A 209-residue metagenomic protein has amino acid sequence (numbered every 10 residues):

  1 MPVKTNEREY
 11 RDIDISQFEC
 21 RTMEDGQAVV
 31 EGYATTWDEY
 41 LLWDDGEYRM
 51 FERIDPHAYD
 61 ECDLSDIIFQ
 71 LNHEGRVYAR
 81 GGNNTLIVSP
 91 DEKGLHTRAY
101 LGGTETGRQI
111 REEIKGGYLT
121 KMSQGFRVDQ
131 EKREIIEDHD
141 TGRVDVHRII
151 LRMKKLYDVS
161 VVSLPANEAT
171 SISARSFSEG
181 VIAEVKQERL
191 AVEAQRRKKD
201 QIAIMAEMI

Functional and structural regions predicted by a protein language model:
M1-K186: Signature of dsDNA virion morphogenesis modules
L190-I209: Enriched but not universal
